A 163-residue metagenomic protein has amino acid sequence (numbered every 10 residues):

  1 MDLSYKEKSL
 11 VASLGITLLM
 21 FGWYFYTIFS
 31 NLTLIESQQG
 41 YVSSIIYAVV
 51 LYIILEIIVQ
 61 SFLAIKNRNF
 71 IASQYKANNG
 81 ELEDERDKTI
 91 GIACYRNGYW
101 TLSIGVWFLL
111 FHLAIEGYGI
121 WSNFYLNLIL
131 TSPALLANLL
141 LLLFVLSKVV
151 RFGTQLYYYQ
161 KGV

Functional and structural regions predicted by a protein language model:
D2-K8, S30, E116-V163: Alpha-helical transmembrane segments and their immediate juxtamembrane interface regions
L3-L55: Long, highly hydrophobic alpha-helical transmembrane signal-anchor segments
Y5-K6, E36-S44, E85-T89, N127-L136: Membrane-helix interfacial "entry" motifs
L19, I46, V50-I58, F62 (+6 more regions): Hydrophobic, lipid-facing residues on alpha-helical transmembrane segments of integral membrane proteins
F21-Y24, I28, Q60-L63, N67 (+2 more regions): Structural signal for membrane-spanning alpha-helices in multi-pass inner-membrane proteins, emphasizing helix cores
V59-T89: Membrane-helix interface/capping segments
E85-W100: Membrane interfacial helix-start motif at the N-side
N97-S122: Alpha-helical transmembrane segments and their membrane-interface junctions in multi-pass membrane proteins
